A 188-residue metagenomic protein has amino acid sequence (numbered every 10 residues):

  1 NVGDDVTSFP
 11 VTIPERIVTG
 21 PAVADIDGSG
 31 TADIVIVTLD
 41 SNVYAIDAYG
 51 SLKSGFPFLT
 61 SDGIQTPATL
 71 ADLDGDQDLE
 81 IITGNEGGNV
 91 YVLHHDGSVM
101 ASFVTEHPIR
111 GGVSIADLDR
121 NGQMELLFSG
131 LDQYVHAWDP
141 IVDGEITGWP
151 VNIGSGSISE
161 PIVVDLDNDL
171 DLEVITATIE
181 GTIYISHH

Functional and structural regions predicted by a protein language model:
N1-H188: Extracytoplasmic/lumenal domain signature
